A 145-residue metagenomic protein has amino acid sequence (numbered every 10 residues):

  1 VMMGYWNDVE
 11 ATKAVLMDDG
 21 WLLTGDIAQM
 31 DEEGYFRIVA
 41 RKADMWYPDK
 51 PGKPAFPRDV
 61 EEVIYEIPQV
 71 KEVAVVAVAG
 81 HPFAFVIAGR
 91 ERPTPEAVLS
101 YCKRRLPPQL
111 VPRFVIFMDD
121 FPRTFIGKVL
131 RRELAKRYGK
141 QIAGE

Functional and structural regions predicted by a protein language model:
V1-N7, V15: Adenylate-forming AMP-binding core of the ANL superfamily, especially NRPS adenylation
M3-G4, G25-L110, G127, E133: AMP-binding/adenylate-forming catalytic core of the ANL superfamily
M17, G89, T124: Residue-level signal for threonine
M17, L22-T24, I116: Short, small/polar residue-rich loop motifs at catalytic or cofactor-binding pockets
G80, P122, K136: Residue-level detector of flexible, active-site-proximal loop/helix-junction positions within diverse enzyme catalytic
V115-I126: Short proline/glycine- and acidic-rich turn/helix-capping motifs at secondary-structure junctions
R137-E145: Acidic/polar alpha-helix N-cap and adjacent early helical turns within long charge-rich amphipathic helices/linkers
